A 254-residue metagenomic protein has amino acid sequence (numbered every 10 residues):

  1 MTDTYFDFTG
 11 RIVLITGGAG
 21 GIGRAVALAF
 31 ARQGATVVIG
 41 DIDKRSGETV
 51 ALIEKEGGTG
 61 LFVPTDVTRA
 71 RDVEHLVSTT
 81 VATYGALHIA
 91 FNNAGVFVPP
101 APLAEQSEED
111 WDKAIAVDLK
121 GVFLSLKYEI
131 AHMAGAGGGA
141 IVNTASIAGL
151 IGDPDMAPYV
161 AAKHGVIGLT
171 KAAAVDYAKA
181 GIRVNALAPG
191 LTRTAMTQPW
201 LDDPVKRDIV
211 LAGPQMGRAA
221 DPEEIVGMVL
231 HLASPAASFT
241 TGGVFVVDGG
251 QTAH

Functional and structural regions predicted by a protein language model:
T2-T4, F97-P100, I151, L230 (+1 more regions): Short C-terminal tail/terminal secondary-structure segment of NAD(P)H-dependent dehydrogenase/reductase domains
Y5-V38: Canonical Rossmann dinucleotide-binding motif of NAD(H)/NADP(H)-dependent dehydrogenases/reductases, specifically
A101-L103, D110-I115, V210: Substrate-binding pocket helix/loop in short-chain dehydrogenase/reductase
L126, A162, T170: Active-site helix of classical SDR
L126, R218-V247, T252: C-terminal substrate-recognition "lid" of short-chain dehydrogenase/reductases
S146: Residue(s) in the substrate-gating loop at a strand-loop-helix junction that position the organic substrate next
A178, R183, T240-G242: Short, small/polar-rich loop/turn modules that mediate ligand/substrate recognition or access, typified
